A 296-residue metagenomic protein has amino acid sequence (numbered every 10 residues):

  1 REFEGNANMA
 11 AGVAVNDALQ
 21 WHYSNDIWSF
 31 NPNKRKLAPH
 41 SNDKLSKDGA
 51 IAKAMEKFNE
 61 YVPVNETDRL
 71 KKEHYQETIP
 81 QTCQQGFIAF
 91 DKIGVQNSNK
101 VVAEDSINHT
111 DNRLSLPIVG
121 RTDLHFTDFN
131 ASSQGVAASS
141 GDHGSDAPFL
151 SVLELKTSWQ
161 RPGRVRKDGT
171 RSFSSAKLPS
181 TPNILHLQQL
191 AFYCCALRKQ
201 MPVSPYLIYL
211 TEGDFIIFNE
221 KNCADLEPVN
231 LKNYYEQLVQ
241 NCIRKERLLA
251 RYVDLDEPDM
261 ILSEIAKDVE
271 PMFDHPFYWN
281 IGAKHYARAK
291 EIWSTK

Functional and structural regions predicted by a protein language model:
R1-A7, K296: C-terminal, charged and often intrinsically disordered regions of DNA end-processing helicases and nucleases
A7, A11, Y75, H186-Q189: Hydrophobic (often cysteine-bearing) scaffold residues that line and stabilize catalytic clefts of nucleotide/cofactor
A14, A18-D105: A non-catalytic, helix-rich entry segment at domain boundaries
A14-D17, L185-C195: Short amphipathic alpha-helical face segments that pack within enzyme cores and frequently flank/anchor catalytic
L19-I27, F126, T157-R161, C195-K199: Hydrophobic/aromatic-lined pockets within catalytic cores
I107-A137, H143-Q189: Non-catalytic protein-protein interaction segments used by genome-maintenance enzymes to assemble and couple activities
P182, C195-K296: Metal-dependent nuclease catalytic regions and adjoining charged, substrate-binding loops involved in nucleic-acid end
